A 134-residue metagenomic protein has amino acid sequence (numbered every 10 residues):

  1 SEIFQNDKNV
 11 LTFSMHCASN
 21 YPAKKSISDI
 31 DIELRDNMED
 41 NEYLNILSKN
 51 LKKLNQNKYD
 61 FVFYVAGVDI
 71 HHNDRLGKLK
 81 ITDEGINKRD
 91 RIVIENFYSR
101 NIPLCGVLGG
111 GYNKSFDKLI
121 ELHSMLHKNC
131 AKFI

Functional and structural regions predicted by a protein language model:
S1-I134: A general "terminal functional-core" signal
